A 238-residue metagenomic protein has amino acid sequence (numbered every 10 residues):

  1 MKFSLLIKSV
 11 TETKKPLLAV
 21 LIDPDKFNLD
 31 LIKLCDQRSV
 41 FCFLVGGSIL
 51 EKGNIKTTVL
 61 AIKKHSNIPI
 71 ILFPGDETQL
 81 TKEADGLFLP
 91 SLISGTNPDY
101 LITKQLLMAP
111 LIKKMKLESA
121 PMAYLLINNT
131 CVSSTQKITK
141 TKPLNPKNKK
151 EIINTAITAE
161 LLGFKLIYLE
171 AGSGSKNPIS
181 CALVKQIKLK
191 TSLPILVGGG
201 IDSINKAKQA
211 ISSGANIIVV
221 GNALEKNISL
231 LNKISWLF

Functional and structural regions predicted by a protein language model:
M1-D23, L111-P121, N128: N-terminal amphipathic alpha-helix/helix-capping segment at the start of soluble metabolic enzymes
K14-D30, F73-D76, L126-I153, V197 (+1 more regions): Active-site mouth loops of central-metabolism enzymes
P16-I22, F43-V45, I70-L72, L87-L89 (+4 more regions): Hydrophobic faces of well-ordered beta-strands that scaffold small-molecule active sites in alpha/beta enzyme cores
C35, F43, A159, I187 (+2 more regions): Conserved, mostly hydrophobic/aromatic
C42-L50, G86, P90-I102, A171-G174 (+2 more regions): Glycine-rich phosphate-binding active-site loops on the catalytic face of alpha/beta enzymes
I55-K82, M108-A120, N177-S203, N232-F238: Alpha-helix-loop-beta-strand connector modules within alpha/beta enzyme cores
Q79-E160: Conserved anion-binding
I138-V184, E225, L230: Glycine/Thr-rich beta-alpha phosphate-binding loop at enzyme active sites
